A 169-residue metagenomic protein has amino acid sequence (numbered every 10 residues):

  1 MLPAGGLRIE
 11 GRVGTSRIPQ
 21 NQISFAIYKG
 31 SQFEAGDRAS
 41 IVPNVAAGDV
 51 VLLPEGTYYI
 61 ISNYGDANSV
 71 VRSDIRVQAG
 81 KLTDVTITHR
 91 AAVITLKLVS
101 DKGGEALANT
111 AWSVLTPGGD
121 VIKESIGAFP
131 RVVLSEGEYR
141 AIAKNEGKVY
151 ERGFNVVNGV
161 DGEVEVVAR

Functional and structural regions predicted by a protein language model:
L2, I18, N44-A46, V51-E55 (+5 more regions): Surface-exposed coil/turn segments at beta-strand junctions on protein surfaces, enriched
G5-S16, V93-K102: A short, amphipathic beta-strand motif
G6, Q20-S24, T57, V93 (+3 more regions): Exposed beta-strand and adjacent loop surfaces of beta-rich binding modules that mediate intermolecular recognition
T15-A35, D101-D120: Short, ordered, surface-exposed loop/turn motifs in non-cytosolic proteins
K29-A47, T116-F129: Short, acidic Ser/Thr/Gly-rich low-complexity loop/linker segments typical of extracellular and cell-surface proteins
N44-V45, Y64-R90, G147-R169: Structured interaction patches on ligand/partner-binding surfaces of diverse proteins
N44-Y59, Y64-A67, A128-G147, V167: Short Pro-Gly-centered beta-turn/loop motif in secreted/extracellular proteins
G103, N109, T116-E124, R140-K148 (+1 more regions): C-terminal functional regions that serve as terminal interaction/effector modules
